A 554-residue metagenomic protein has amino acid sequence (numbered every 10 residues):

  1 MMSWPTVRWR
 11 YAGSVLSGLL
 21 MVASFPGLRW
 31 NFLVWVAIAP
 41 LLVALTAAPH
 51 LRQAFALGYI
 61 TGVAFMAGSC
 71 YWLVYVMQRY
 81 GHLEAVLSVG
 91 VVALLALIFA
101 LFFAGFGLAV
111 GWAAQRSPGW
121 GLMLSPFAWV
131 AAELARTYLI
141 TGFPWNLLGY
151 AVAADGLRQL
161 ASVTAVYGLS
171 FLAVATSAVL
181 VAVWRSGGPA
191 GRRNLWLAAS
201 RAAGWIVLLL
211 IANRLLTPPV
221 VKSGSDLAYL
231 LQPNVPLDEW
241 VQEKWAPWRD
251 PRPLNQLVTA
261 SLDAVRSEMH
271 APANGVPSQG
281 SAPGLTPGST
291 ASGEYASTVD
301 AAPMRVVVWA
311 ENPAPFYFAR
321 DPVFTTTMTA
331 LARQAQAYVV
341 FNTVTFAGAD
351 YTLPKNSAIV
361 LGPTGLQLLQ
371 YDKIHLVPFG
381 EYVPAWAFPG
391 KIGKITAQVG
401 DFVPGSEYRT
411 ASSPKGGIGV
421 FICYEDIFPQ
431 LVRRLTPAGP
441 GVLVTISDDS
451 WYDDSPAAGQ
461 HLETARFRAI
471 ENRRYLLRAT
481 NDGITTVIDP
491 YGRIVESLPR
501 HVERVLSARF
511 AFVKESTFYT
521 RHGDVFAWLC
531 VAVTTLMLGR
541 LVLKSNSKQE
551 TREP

Functional and structural regions predicted by a protein language model:
M1-M2, N274-Q279, P283-L285, T290 (+2 more regions): Short, intrinsically disordered terminal tails adjacent to the first/last structured region
M2-P219, D453-D454, A465-R468, T480-I488 (+2 more regions): Membrane-embedded alpha-helical bundles of multi-pass enzymes that act on lipidic or dolichyl-linked glycan substrates
W9, L95, A165, L169 (+2 more regions): Short acidic-aromatic active-site loops that bind/stabilize oxyanions
F25-P40, F65-W72, V76, Q232-P233 (+3 more regions): Short, conserved active-site loops that position catalytic residues or coordinate cofactors/metal ions across diverse
V110, A114, V181, R185 (+4 more regions): Generic structural signal for well-ordered alpha-helical scaffold segments
A151-L157, G204-G275, A282, A291-S292 (+3 more regions): Membrane-interface segments at or immediately adjacent to transmembrane helices that form the boundary between
Q279, Y295-E550: Solvent-exposed soluble domains appended to multi-pass membrane proteins
